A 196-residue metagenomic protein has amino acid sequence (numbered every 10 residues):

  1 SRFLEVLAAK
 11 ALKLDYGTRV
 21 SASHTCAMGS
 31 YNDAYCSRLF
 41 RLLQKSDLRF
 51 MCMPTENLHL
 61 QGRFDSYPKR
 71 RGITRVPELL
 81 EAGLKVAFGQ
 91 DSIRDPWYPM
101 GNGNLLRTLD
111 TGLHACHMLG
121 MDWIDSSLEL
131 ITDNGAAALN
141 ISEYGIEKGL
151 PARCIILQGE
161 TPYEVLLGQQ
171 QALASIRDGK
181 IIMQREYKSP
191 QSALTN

Functional and structural regions predicted by a protein language model:
S1-G72: Active-site core of metal-dependent hydrolases
R2-L4, R63-D65, Y98-G103, Q169-Q170: Short secondary-structure transition/capping segments
A9-R19, E56-L60, R70-L157: His/Asp/Glu-enriched, well-ordered alpha-helical/loop segment that forms or immediately abuts the divalent-metal
S23, C52-M53, G89, P96 (+1 more regions): Thr-Gly-centered strand-to-loop micro-motif
H24-C26, S142-E143, G159-T161: Short, well-ordered turn and helix-capping elements at secondary-structure junctions
A27-M28, T55-L58, I93-R94, T161-P162 (+1 more regions): Short, glycine-/Ser/Thr-/acidic-enriched flexible segments
L109, K148-N196: C-terminal cap of metal-dependent C-N hydrolases
